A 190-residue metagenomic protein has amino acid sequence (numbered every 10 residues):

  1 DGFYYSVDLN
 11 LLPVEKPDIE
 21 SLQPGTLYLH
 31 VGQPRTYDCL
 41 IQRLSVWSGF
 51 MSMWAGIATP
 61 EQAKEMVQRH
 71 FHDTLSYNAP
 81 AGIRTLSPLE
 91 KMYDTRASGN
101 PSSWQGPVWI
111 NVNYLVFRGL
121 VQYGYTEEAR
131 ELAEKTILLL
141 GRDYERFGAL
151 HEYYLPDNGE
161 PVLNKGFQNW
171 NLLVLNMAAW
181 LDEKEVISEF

Functional and structural regions predicted by a protein language model:
D1-V108, G141-F190: Extended glycan-interaction surfaces of carbohydrate-active proteins
L9-N10, Y125, E134: An acidic- and aromatic-residue-enriched active-site/binding cleft used to recognize and process polar
S48-P60, N113-T126: Alpha-helical support elements that line or immediately flank enzyme active sites and cofactor-binding pockets
V67, L132-A133: Inward-facing hydrophobic residues that define packing positions of alpha-helical scaffold repeats
V121-E131, D182-F190: Beta-rich accessory regions
I137-L138: Amphipathic alpha-helical segments of tetratricopeptide repeats
